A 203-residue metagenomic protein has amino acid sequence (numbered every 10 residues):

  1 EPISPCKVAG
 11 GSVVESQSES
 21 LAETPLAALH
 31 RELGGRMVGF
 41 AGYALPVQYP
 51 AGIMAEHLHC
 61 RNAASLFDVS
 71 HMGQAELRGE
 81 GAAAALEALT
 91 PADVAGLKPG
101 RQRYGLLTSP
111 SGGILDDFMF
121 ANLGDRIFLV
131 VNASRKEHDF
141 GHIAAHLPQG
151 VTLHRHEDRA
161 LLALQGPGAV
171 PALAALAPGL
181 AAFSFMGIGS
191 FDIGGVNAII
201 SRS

Functional and structural regions predicted by a protein language model:
I3-S203: Basic, glycine/lysine-rich polyanion-binding surfaces/domains
